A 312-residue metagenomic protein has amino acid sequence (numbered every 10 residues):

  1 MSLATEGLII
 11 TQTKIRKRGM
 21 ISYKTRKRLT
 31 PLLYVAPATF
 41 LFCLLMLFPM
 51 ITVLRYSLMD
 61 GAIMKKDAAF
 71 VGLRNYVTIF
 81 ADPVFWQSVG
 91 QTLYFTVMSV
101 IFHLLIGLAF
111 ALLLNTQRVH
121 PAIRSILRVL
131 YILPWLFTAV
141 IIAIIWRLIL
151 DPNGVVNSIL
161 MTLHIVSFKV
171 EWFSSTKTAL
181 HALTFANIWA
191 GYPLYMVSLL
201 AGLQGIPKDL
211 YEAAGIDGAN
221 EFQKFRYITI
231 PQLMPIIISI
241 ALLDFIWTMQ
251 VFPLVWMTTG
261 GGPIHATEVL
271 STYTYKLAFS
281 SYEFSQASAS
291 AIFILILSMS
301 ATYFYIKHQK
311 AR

Functional and structural regions predicted by a protein language model:
M1-T25: Short, Lys/Arg-rich, polar N-terminal cytosolic tail immediately upstream of the first transmembrane signal-anchor
K27-R312: A structural signal for multi-pass alpha-helical bundles of membrane permease subunits that mediate small-molecule
